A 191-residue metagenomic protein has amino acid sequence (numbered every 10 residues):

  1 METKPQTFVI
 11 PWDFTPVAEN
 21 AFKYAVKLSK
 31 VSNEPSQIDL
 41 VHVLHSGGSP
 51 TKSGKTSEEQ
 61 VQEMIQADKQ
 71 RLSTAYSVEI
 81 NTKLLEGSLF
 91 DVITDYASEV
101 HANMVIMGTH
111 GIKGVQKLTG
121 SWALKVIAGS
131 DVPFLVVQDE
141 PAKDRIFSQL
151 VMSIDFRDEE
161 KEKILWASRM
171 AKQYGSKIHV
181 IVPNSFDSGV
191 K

Functional and structural regions predicted by a protein language model:
M1-K4, T56, Q70-V105: Structural beta-alpha unit
M1-K55, Q149-K191: Small/aliphatic-rich secondary-structure junction motif
K4, T94-K143: Gly/Ser-rich helix-loop-strand patches that form or flank binding pockets for ribonucleotide-derived cofactors
Y24, S57-D68, V92, W166: Short, solvent-exposed amphipathic alpha-helices that sit in or adjacent to ligand/effector-binding or catalytic
K30, T74, S98-E99, A128 (+1 more regions): Solvent-exposed polar/charged
I38, V78-T82, F134: Generic structural signal for residues in well-ordered beta-strands
G48, F90-V92, G114, D144 (+1 more regions): Generic structural signal for helix capping and beta-alpha/helix-loop junctions
